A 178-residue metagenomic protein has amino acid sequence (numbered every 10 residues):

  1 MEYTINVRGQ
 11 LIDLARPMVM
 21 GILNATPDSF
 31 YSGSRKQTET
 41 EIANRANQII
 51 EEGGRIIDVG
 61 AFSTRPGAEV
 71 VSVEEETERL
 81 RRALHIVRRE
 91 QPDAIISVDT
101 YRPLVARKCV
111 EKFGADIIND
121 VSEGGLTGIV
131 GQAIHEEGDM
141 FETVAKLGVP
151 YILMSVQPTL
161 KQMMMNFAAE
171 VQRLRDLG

Functional and structural regions predicted by a protein language model:
M1-T26: N-terminal amphipathic alpha-helix/helix-capping segment at the start of soluble metabolic enzymes
A15-V19, G54-R55, P92-I95, G114-D116 (+2 more regions): Short, well-ordered coil/turn segments that N-cap beta-strands
I22-N44, E69-V70, I96-S97, Q157-M164: Active-site mouth loops of central-metabolism enzymes
L23, I49, G53, D99 (+1 more regions): Conserved, mostly hydrophobic/aromatic
P27, T64-G67, V105-A106, E111-F113 (+1 more regions): Conserved anion-binding
S29-Y31, R55-R82: Glycine-rich, proline-tolerant flexible connector loops at the mouths of alpha/beta enzymes
F30-I50, E75-R79, E123, G128 (+2 more regions): Glycine-rich anion/phosphate-binding loops
E69-V98, E142-I152, V171-Q172, D176: Alpha-helix-loop-beta-strand connector modules within alpha/beta enzyme cores
